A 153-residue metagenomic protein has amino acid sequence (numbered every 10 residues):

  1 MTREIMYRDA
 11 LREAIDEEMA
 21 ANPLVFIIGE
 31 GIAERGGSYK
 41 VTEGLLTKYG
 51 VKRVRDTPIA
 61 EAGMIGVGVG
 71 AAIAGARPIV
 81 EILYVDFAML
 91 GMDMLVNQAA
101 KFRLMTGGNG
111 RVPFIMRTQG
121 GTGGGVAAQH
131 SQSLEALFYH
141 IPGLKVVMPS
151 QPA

Functional and structural regions predicted by a protein language model:
M1-A153: Thiamine diphosphate
